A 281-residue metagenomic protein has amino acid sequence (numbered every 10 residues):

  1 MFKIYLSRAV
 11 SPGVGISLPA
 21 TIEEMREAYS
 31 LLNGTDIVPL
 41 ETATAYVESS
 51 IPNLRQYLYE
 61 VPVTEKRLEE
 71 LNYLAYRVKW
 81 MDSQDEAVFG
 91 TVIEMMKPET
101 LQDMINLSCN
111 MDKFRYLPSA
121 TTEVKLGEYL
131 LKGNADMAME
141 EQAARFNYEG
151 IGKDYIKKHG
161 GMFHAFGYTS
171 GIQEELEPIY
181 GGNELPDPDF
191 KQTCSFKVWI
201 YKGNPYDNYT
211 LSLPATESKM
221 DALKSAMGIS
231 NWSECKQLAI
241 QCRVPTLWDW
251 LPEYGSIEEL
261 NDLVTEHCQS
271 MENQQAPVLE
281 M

Functional and structural regions predicted by a protein language model:
M1-T42, C194-I229: N-terminal ordered "arm"
I4-A9, Y46-E60, I240-L247: C-terminal helical accessory/scaffold domains
R26, A75, I93, I105 (+2 more regions): Residue-level detector of alpha-helical secondary structure
A28-V88: An N-terminal, globular interaction/scaffold subdomain
T100-L101, I105, N110, F114-L130: Extracytoplasmic/secretory-pathway segments with low complexity and glycosylation-like composition
A120-S195, K202-N208: Extended, well-ordered protein cores
N147, P277-M281: Non-Sec secretion/translocation targeting segments of pathogen effectors
P245-Q274: Glycine-centered motif in EGF-like
